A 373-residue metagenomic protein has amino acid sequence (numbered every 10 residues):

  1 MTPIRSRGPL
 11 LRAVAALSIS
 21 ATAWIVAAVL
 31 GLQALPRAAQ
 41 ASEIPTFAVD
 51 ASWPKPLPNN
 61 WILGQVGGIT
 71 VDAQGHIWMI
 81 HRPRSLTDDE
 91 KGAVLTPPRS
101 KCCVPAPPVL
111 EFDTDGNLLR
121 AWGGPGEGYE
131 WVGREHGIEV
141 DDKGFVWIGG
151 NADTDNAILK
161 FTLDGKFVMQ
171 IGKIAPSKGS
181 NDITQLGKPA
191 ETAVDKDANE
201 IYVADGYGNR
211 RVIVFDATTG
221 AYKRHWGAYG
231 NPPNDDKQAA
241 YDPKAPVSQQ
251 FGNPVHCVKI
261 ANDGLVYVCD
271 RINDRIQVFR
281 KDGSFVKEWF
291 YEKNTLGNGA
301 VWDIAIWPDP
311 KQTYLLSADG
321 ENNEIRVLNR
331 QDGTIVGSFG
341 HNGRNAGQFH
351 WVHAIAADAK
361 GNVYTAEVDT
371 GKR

Functional and structural regions predicted by a protein language model:
M1-V14: N-terminal secretory signal peptides that target proteins for export/translocation
L10-L11, L17, L32-L35: Leucine-biased recognition of intrinsically disordered, low-complexity hydrophobic segments
A16-W24: Hydrophobic membrane-insertion alpha-helices, especially the h-region of bacterial N-terminal signal peptides
W24, V29-R373: Eukaryotic scaffold repeat domains enriched in small/polar residues
